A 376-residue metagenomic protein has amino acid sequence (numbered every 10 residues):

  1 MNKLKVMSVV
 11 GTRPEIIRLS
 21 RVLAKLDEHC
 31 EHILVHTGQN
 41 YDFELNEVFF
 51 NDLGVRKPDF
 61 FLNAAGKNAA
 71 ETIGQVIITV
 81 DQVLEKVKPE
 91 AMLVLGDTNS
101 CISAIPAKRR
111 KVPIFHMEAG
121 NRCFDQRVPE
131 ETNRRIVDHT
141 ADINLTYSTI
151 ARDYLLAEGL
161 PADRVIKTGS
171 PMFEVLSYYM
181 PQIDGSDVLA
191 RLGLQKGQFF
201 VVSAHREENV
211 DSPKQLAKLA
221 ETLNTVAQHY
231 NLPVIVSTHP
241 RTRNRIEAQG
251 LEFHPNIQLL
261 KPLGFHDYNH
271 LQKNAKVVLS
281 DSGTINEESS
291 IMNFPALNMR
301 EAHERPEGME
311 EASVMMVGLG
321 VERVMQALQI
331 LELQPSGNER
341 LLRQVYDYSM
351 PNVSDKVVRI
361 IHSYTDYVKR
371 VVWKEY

Functional and structural regions predicted by a protein language model:
M1-L232, S237, T242-Y376: Nucleotide-activated sugar donor-binding and catalytic core shared by glycosyltransferases and related lipid-linked
